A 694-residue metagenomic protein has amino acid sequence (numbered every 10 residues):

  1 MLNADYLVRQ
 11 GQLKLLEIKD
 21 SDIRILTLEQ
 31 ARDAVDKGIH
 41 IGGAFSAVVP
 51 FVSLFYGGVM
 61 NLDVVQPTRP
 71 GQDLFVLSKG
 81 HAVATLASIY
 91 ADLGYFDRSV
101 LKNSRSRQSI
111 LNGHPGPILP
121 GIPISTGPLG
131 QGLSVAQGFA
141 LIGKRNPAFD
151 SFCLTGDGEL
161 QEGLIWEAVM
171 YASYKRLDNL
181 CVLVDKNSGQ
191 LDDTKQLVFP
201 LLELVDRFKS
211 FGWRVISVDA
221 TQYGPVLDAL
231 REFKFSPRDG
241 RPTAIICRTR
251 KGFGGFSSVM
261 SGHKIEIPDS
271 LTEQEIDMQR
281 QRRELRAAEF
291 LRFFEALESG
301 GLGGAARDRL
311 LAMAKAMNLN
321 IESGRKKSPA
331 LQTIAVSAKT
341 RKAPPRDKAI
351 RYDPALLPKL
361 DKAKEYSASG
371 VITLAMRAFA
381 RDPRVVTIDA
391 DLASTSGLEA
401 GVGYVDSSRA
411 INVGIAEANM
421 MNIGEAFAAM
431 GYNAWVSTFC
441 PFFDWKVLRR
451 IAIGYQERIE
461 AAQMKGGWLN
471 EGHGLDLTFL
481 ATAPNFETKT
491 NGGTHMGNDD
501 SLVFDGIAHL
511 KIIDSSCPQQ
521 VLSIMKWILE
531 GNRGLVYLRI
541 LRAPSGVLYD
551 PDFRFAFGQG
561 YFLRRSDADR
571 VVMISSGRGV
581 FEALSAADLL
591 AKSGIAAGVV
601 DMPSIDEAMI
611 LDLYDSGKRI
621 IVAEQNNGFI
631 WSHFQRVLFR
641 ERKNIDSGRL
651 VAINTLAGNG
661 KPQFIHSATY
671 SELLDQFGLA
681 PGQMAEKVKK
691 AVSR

Functional and structural regions predicted by a protein language model:
M1-F152, G303-R533, P544, P662 (+2 more regions): Thiamine diphosphate
K79, G158, Q222, A416 (+4 more regions): Short beta->alpha junction loops/turns
K79, T155, V184-K186, D219 (+5 more regions): Glycine-rich, histidine-containing beta strand-loop boundary motifs that form or position
H81, G158, K186-S188, D391 (+4 more regions): Residue-level signal for short, function-critical loop segments
S106-L119, L141, R145-S151, W166-M313 (+6 more regions): Thiamine diphosphate
G158-I165, Q222-L227, S515-L522: Active-site glycine- and acidic-residue-rich loops that bind and position anionic ligands or nucleotide-like cofactors
L160, Q196-L197, S367, I415 (+2 more regions): Residues that cap or flank secondary-structure elements
L164, F199-P200, N419, M496-D499 (+1 more regions): Residue-level preference for nonpolar/small residues embedded in alpha-helices
